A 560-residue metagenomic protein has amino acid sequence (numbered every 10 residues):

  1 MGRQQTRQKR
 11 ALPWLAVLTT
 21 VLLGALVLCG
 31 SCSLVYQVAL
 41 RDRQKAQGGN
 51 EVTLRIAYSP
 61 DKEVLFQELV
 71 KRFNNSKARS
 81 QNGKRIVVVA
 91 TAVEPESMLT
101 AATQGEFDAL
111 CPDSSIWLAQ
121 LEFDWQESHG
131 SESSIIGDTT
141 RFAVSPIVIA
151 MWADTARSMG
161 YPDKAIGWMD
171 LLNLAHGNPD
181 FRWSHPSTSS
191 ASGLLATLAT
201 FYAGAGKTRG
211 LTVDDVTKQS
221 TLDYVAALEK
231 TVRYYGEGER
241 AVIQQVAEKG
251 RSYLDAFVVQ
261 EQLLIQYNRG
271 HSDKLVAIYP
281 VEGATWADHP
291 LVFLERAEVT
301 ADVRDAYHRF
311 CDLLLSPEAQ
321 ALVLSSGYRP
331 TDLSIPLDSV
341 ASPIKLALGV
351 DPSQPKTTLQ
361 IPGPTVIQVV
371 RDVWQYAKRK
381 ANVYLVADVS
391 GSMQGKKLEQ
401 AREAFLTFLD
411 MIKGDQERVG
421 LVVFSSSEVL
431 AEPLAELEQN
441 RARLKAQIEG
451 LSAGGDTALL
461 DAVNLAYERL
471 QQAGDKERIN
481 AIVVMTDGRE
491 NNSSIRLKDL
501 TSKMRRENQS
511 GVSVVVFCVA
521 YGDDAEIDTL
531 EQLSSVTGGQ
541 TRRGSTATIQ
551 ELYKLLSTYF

Functional and structural regions predicted by a protein language model:
W14, A25, R41-D180, S184-S189: N-terminal segment of the mature folded domain
V38-A39, T331-Y384, G391-E399, V429-A431 (+2 more regions): Acidic, polar low-complexity linker/tail segments
V148-T155, D288-D305, A319-G327: A bilobed periplasmic-binding-protein/Venus flytrap-type ligand-binding module shared by bacterial periplasmic
T208-Y279: Ligand-binding pocket segment of bilobal, Venus flytrap-like solute-binding proteins
S272, G488-G544, K554-L555: VWA/integrin I-like adhesion module and closely mimicked acidic/polar interface patches used
C311-S334: Periplasmic-binding protein-like
A377-E436, S452, L459-N464, R478-T486 (+1 more regions): Von Willebrand factor
R418-G450, L465-K476, S493-K498, E526-V536 (+1 more regions): Short beta-strand-loop
